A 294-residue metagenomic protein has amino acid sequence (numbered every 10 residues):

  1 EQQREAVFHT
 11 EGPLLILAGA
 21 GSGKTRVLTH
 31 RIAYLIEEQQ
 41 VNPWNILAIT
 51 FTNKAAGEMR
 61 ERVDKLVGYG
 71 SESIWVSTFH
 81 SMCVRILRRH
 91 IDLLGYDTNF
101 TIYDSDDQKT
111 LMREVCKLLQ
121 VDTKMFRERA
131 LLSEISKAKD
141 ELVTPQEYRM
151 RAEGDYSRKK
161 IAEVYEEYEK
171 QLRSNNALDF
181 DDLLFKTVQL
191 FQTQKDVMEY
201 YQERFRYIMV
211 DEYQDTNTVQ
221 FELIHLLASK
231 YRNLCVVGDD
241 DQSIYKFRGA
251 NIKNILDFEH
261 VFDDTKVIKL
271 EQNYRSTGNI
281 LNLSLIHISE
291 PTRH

Functional and structural regions predicted by a protein language model:
E1-T10: N-terminal pre-P-loop "Q-motif" helix
E11-L14, S22, I32-Y207, R232 (+2 more regions): A basic/glycine-biased coupling hinge at the interface between accessory DNA-binding modules
A18: The Walker A (P-loop) glycine that initiates the GxxxxGKT/S ATP-binding motif of P-loop NTPases
K24, T218-S289: Conserved RecA-like helicase ATPase core segment that couples NTP binding/hydrolysis to strand translocation
V27-L28: Hydrophobic positions on the alpha1 helix immediately C-terminal to the Walker A/P-loop
S77, V210, G238-D240: Active-site flanking residues adjacent to catalytic metal/cofactor-binding acidic residues
E203-T218, C235: SF2 helicase catalytic motif II
E290-H294: Short "domain-exit" segments at the C-terminal end of structured domains
